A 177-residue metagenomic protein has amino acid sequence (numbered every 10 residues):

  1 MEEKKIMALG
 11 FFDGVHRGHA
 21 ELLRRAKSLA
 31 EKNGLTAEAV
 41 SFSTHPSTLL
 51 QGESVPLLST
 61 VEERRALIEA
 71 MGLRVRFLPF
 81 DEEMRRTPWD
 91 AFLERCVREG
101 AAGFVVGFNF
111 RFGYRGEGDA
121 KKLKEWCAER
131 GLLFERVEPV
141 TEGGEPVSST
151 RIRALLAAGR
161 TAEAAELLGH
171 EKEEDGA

Functional and structural regions predicted by a protein language model:
M1-A177: Nucleotidyltransferase catalytic core that binds NTPs
